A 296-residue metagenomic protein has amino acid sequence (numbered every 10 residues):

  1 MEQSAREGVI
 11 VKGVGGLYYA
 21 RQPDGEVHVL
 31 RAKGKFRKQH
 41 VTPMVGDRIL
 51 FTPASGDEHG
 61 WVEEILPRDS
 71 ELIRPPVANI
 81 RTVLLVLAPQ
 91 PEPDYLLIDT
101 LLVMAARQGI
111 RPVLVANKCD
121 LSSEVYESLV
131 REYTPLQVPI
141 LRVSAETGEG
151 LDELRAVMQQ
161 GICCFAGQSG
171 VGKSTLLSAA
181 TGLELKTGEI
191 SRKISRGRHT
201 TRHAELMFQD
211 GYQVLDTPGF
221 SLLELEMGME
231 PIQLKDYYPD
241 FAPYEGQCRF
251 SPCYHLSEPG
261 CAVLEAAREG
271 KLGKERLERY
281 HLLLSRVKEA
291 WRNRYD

Functional and structural regions predicted by a protein language model:
S4, G16, G34, H40-H59 (+7 more regions): Helix-rich effector regions associated with P-loop NTPase G domains
G8-I10, V62: Conserved hydrophobic positions within beta-strands
Y18-Q22, L30, F51: SH3/SH3-like beta-barrel fold
E26-K35: Short, structured beta-strand/loop micro-motifs enriched in basic residues and often containing a Trp
A88-V138: Phosphate-binding glycine-rich loops and their immediate beta-loop-alpha structural context
K118-V171: Canonical P-loop GTPase G-domain recognition
S122, E149, A180, S221-L223: Catalytic P-loop NTPase motifs of RecA-like helicase/translocase cores
